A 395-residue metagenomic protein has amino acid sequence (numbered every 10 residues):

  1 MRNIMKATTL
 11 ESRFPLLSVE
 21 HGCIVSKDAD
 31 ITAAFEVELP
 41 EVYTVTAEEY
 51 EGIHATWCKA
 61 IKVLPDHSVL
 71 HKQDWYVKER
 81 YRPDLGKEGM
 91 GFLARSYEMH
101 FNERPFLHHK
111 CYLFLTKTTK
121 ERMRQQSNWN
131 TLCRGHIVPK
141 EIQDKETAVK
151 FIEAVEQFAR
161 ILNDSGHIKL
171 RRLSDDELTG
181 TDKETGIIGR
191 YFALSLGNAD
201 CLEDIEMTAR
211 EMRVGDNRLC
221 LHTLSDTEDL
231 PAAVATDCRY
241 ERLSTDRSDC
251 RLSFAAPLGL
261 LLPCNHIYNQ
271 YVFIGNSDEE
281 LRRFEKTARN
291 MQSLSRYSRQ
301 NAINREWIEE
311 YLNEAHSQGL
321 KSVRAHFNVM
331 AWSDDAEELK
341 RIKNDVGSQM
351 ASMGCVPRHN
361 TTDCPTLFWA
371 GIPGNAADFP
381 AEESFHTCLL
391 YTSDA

Functional and structural regions predicted by a protein language model:
M1-L390: Extended, folded cores of ATP/NTP-driven motor/assembly subunits in large transport and secretion machines
Y391-A395: Conserved small/polar residues in nucleotide/adenosyl-binding loops
